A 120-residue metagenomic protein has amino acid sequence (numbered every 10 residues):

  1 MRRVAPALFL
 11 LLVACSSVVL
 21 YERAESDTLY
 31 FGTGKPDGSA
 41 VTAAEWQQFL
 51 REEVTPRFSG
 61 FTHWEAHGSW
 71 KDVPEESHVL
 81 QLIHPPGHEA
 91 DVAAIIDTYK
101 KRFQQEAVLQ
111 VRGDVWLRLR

Functional and structural regions predicted by a protein language model:
M1-R3: Positively charged n-region of N-terminal signal peptides that target proteins for export
V18-A24: Glycine-rich, aromatic-bearing surface loops/beta-hairpins
A24-A43, L80-I83: Terminal, regulation- and interaction-focused segments at domain boundaries
E45-R57: Short amphipathic alpha-helical segments
T55-V73: Short, glycine- and small/hydrophobic-rich beta-strand elements in well-ordered beta-sheets
P74-R120: Helix-rich interaction surfaces within compact, conserved domain-sized segments that mediate assembly or partner
